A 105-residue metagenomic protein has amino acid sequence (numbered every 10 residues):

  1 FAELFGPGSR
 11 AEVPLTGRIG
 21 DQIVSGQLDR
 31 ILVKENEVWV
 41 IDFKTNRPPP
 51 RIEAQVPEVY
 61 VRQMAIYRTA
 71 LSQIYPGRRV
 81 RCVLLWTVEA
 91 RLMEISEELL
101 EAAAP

Functional and structural regions predicted by a protein language model:
F1-P105: Structural signature of nuclease core domains in nucleic-acid processing machines
